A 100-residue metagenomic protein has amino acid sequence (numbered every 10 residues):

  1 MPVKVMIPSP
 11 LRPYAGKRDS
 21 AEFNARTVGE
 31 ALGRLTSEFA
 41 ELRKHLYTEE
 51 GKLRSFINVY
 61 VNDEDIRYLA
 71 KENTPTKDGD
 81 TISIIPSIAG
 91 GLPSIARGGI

Functional and structural regions predicted by a protein language model:
M1-I100: Ubiquitin-like/PB1-type beta-grasp interaction modules and other compact soluble beta-rich domains
